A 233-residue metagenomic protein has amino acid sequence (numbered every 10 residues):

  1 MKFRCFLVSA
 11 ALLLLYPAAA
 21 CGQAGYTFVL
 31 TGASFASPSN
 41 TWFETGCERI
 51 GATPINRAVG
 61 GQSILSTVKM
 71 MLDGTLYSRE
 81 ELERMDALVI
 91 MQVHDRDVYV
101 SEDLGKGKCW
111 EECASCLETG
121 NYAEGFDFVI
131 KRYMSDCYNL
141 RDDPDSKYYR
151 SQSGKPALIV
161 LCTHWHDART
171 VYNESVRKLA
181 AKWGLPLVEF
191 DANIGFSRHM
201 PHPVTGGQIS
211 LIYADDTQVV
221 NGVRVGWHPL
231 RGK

Functional and structural regions predicted by a protein language model:
M1-L7: Bacterial N-terminal signal peptides that target proteins for export
L15-P17: N-terminal signal peptide c-region/cleavage motif recognized by signal peptidases
A20-G22: Boundary at the C-terminal end of the N-terminal hydrophobic targeting segment
G25-L30, F35-D127: Conserved SGNH/GDSL esterase-like catalytic core that processes O-acyl groups on lipids and polysaccharides
F35, E112-G120, C162-D167, V223-R231: Second-shell loop/turn segments in exported
I130-K178, K182-W183: Active-site segments of SGNH/GDSL-like serine hydrolases that catalyze O-acetyl group transfer/hydrolysis on lipids
W165-K233: Catalytic His-Asp segment of secreted/periplasmic serine-dependent ester chemistry enzymes
